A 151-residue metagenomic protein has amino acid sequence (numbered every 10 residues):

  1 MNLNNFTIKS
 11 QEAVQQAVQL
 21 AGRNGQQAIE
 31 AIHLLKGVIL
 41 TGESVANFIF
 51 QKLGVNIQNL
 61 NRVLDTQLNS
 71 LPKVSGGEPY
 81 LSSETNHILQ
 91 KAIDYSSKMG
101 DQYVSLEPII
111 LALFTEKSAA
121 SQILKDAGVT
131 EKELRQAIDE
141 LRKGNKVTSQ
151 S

Functional and structural regions predicted by a protein language model:
M1-S151: Histone-fold recognition with a strong bias for associated Lys/Arg-rich disordered tails
